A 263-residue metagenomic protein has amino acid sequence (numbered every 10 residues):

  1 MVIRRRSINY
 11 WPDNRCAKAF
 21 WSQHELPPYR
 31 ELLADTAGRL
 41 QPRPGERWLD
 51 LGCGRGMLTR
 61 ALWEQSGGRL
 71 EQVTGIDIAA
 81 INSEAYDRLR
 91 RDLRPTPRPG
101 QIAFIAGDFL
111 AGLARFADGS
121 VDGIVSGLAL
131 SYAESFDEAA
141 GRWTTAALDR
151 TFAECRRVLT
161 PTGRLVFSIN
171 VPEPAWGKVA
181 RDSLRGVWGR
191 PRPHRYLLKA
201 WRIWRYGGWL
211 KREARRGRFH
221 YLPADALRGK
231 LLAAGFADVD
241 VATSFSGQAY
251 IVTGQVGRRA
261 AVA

Functional and structural regions predicted by a protein language model:
M1-P42, M57-A61: Conserved class I S-adenosyl-L-methionine
E46-G54: Conserved class I S-adenosyl-L-methionine
R55-G112: Class I SAM-dependent methyltransferase SAM/SAH-binding core
A114-I124: A short acidic, Gly/Pro-enriched loop at the edge of an enzyme's catalytic core that lines a small-molecule cofactor
G123-A146: A short SAM/SAH-binding and catalytic strip from SAM-dependent methyltransferases
W143-P161: A short glycine-rich, Lys/Arg-flanked "PGG" loop and its adjoining helix->strand segment in the class I
V166-R195: Conserved class I S-adenosyl-L-methionine
A234-A237, T243-A263: Core SAM-dependent methyltransferase catalytic element
